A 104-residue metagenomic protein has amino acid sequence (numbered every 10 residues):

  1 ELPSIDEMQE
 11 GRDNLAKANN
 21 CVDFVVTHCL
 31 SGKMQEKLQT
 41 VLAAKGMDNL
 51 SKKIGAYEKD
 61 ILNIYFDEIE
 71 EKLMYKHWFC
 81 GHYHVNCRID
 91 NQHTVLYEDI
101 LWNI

Functional and structural regions predicted by a protein language model:
E1-I104: Extended recognition/assembly regions associated with phosphoester-bond processing machinery
